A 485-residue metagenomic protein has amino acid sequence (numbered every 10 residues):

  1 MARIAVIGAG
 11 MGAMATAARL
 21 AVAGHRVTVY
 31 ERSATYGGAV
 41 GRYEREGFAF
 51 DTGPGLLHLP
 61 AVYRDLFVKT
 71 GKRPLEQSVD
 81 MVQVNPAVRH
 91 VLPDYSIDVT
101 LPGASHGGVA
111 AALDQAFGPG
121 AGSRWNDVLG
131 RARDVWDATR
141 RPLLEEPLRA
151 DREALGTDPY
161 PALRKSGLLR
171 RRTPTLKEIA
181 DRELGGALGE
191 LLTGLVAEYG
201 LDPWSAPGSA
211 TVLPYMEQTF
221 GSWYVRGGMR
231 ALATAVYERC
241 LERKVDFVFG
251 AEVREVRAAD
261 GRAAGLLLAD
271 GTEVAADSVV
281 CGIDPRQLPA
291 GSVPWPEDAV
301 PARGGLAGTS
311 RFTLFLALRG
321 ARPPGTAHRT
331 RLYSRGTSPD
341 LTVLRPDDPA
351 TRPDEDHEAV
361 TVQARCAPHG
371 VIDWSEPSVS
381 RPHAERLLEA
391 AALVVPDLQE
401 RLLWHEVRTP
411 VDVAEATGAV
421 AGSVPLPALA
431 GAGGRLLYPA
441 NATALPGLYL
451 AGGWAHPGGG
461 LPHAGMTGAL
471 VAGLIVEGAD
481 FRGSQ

Functional and structural regions predicted by a protein language model:
M1-I4, V22-A23, A430-A432, D480-S484: Extreme N-terminal leader/targeting segments of oxidoreductases
A2-R141: N-terminal glycine-rich phosphate/pyrophosphate-binding loop and immediately adjacent elements
P54, G453-A479: A conserved FAD-binding loop/helix module that cradles the flavin
R133-R243, A416-A430: Active-site/ligand-binding neighborhood in enzyme catalytic cores
A187-G200, D397-P457: A glycine-rich dinucleotide-binding beta-alpha-beta segment and adjacent secondary-structure elements that constitute
C240-V253: A conserved beta-strand/loop element that lines the FAD pocket in flavoprotein oxidoreductases
R254-E355: Mid-domain catalytic core of redox enzymes that form a hydrophobic substrate pocket/lid adjacent to a catalytic redox
R319-A416: C-terminal segments that line or cap access tunnels to active or ligand-binding sites in enzymes and enzyme-associated
